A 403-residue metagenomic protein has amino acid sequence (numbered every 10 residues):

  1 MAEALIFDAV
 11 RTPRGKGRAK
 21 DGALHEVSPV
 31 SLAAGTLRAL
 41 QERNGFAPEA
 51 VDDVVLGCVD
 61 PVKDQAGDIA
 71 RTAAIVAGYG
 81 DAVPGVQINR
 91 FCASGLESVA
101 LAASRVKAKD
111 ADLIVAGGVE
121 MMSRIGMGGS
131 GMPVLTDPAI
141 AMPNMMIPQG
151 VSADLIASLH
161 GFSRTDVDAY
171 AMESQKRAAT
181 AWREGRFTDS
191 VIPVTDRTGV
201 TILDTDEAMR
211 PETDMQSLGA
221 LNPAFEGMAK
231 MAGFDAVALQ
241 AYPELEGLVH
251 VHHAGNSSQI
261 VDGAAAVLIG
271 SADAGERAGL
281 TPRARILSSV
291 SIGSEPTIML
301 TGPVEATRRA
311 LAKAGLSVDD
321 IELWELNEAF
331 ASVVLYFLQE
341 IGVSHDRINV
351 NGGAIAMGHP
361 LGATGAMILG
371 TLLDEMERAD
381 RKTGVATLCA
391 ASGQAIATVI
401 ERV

Functional and structural regions predicted by a protein language model:
M1-G17: N-terminal amphipathic/basic leader segments beginning at the initiator methionine
V10-P13, H25-G35, R43, A169-A272 (+1 more regions): N-terminal extracellular/periplasmic Venus flytrap/periplasmic-binding protein-like
R14-R38, E42, D60-K63, V86-A100 (+9 more regions): Active-site pocket-shaping loop/turn-to-helix segments
A23-I114, V119-L135, V191-D204, T297 (+1 more regions): Conserved beta-ketoacyl condensing-enzyme motif
V27, C58-D112, M132, N144-D154 (+4 more regions): Conserved catalytic cysteine-centered active-site region of acyl-thioester-dependent Claisen-condensing enzymes
I88-V119, A157-F187, A266-D273, P360-R381 (+1 more regions): Active-site-proximal alpha-helical scaffold in enzymes
D154, S190, L287-A356: Active-site pocket-lining segment
